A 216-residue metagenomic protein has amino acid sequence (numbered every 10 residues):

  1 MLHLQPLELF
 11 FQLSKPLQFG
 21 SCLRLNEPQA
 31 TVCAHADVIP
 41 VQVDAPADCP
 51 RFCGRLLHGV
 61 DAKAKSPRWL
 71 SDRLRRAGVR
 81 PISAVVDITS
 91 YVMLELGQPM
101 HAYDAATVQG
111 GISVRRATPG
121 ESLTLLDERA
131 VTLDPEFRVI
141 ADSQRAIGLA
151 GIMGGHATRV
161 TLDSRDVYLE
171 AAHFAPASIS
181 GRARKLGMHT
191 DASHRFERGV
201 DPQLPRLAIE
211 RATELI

Functional and structural regions predicted by a protein language model:
M1, Q5-Q18: N-terminal targeting segments
S14-I216: RNA/tRNA-interacting regions in translation and RNA-turnover enzymes
